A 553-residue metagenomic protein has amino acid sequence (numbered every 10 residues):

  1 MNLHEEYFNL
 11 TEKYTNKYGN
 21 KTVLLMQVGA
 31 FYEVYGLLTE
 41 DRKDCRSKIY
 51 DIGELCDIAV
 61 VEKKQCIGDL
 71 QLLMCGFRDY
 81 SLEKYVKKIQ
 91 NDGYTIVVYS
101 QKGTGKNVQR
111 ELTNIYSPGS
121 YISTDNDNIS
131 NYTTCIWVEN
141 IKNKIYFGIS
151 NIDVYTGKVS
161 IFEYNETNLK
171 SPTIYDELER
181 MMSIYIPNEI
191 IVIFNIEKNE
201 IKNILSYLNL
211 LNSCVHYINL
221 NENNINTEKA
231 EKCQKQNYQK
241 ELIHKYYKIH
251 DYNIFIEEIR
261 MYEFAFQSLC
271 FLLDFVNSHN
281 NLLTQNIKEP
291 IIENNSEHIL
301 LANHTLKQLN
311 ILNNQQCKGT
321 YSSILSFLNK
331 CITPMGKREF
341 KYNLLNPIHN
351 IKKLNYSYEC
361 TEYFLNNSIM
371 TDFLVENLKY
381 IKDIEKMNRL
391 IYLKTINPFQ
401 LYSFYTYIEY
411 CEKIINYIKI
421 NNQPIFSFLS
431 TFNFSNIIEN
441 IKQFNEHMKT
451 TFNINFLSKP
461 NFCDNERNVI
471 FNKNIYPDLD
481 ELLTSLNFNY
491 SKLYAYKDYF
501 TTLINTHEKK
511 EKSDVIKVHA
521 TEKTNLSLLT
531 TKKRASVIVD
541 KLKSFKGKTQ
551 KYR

Functional and structural regions predicted by a protein language model:
M1-I348, K352-N366, D383-R389, L393 (+4 more regions): Basic, polar low-complexity surface loops/patches
Y18-N20, M26-V28, D92, I145 (+4 more regions): Short, basic and Ser/Thr-rich N-terminal targeting/leader segments
G93, V98-Q101, E228, N237 (+6 more regions): Non-catalytic interaction/clamp surfaces of large macromolecular machines
Q109-S117, M448, S458-N461, V539-Q550: A structural signal for short, hydrophobic beta-strand segments that form beta-sheets in beta-rich/all-beta domains
Y164, Y494, I504-E508, K512-A520 (+1 more regions): Structured beta-rich ligand-binding regulatory domains in large eukaryotic signaling proteins
